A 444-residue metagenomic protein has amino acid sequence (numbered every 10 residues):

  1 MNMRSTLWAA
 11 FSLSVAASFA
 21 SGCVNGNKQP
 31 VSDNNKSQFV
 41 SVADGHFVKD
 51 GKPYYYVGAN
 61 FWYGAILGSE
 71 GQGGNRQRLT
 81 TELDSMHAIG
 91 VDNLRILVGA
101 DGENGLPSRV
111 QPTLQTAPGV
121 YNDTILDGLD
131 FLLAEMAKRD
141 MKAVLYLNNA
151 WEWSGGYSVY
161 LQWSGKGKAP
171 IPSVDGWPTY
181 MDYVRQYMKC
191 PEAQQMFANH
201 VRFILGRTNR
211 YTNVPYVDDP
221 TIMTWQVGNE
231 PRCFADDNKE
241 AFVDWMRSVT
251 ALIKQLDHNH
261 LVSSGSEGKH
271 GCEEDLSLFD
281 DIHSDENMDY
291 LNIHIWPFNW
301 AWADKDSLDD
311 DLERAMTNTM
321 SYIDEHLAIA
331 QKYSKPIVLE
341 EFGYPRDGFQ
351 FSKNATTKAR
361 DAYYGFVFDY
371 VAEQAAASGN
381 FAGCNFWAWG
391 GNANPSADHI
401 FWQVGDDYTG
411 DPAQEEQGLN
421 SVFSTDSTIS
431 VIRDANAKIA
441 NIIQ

Functional and structural regions predicted by a protein language model:
M1-A9: Bacterial N-terminal signal peptides that target proteins for export
F11-L13, A17: Hydrophobic helical h-region of N-terminal Sec-dependent signal peptides in bacterial secretory/periplasmic proteins
F19-G22: C-terminal motif of bacterial Sec signal peptides marking the signal peptidase cleavage site
V24-Q29: Bacterial lipoprotein signal-peptidase II cleavage site
N35-A303, D311-I337, F342-F368, A375-S427 (+1 more regions): Active-site mouth of glycoside hydrolases
D306: Amphipathic helical hotspot of TIR/SEFIR-family domains
